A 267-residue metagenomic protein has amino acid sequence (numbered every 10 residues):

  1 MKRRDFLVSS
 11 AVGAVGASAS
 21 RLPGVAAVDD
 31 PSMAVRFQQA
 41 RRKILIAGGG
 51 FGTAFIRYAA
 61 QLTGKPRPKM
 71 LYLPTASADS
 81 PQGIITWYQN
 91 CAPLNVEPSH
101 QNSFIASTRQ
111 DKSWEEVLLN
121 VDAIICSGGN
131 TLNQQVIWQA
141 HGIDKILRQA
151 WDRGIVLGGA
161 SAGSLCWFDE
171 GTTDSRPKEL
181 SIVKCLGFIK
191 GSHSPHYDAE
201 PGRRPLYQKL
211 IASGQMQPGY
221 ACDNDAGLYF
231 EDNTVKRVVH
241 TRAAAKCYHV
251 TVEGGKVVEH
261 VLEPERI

Functional and structural regions predicted by a protein language model:
D5-A27: N-terminal export signals
D29-R67, P81-P93, A123, G171-T173 (+1 more regions): C-terminal and late-domain segments of enzyme folds
I46, H100-Q101, I125-C126, L157-A160 (+1 more regions): General beta-strand structural signal in soluble alpha/beta enzymes
G48-G50, H100-I105, N133-I137, Y197-D198: Short, flexible loop segments at the rims of nucleotide/cofactor-binding pockets, characterized by
L71-T75: Short internal beta-strands
S77-N133: Portal/gating segments that form or line small-molecule/metal binding sites
S127-R204: Class I SAM-dependent methyltransferase SAM-binding "motif I" and its flanking Rossmann-like core
